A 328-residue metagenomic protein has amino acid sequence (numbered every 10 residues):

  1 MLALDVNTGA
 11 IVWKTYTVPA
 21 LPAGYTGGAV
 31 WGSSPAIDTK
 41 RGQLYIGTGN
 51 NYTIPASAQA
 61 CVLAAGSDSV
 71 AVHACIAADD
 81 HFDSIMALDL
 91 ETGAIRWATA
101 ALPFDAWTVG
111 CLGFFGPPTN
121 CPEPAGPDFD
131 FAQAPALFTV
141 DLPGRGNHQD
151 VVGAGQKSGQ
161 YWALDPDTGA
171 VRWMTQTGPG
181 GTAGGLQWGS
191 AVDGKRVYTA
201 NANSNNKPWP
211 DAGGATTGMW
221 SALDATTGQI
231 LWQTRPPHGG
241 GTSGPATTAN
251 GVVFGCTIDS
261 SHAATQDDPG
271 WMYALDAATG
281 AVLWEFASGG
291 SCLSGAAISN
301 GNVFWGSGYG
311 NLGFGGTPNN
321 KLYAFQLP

Functional and structural regions predicted by a protein language model:
M1-T26, I37-L44, Y52-F131, A136-P328: Extracytoplasmic/lumenal domain signature
